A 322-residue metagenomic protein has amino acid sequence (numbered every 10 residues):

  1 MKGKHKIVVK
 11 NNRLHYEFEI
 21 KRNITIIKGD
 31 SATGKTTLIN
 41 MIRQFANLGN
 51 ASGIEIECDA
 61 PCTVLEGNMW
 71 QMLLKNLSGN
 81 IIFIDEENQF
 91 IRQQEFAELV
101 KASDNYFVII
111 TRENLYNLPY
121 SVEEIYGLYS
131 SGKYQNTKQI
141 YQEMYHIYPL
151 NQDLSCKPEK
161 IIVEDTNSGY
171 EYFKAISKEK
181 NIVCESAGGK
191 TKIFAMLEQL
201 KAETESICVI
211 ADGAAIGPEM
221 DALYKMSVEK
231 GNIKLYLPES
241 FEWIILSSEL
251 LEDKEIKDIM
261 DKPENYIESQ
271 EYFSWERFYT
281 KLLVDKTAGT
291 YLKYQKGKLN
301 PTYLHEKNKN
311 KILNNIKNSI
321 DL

Functional and structural regions predicted by a protein language model:
M1-Y16, Q135-Q139: N-terminal pre-Walker A segment at the start of P-loop NTPase domains
I27: Hydrophobic anchor at the beta1->P-loop junction of P-loop NTPases
T33-K35: Conserved glycine(s) of the Walker
L38-N40: Post-Walker A alpha-helix
Q44-E55: Post-Walker A helix-loop "phosphate-sensing" segment adjacent to the P-loop in P-loop NTPases
G67-Q94: Conserved P-loop NTPase "ATPase switch" module shared by AAA+ and STAND
F83-I84, N105-N114: Structural recognition of the conserved hydrophobic beta-strand(s) that form the central parallel beta-sheet of P-loop
N88-Q89, V122-L322: Acidic, divalent-metal-binding catalytic cores of TOPRIM and closely related two-metal-ion phosphodiester/pyrophosphate
